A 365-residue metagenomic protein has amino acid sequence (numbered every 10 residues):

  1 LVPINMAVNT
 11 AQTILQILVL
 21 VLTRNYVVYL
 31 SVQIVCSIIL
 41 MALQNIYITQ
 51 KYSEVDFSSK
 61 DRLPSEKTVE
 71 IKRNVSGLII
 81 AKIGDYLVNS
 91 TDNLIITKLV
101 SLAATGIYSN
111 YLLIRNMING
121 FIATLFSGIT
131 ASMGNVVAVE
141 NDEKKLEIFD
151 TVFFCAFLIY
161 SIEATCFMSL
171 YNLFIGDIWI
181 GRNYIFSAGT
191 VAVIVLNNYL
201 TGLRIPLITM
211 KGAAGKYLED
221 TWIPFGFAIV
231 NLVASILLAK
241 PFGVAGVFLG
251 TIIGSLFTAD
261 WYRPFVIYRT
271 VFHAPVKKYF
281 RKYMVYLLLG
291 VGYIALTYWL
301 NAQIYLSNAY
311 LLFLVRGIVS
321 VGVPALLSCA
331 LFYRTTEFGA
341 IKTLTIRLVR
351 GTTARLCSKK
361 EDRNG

Functional and structural regions predicted by a protein language model:
L1-P3, V27, V195-F227, L237: Membrane-interface junctions at transmembrane-helix termini in multi-pass inner-membrane proteins
V8, V32-Q44, I48, P64-N135 (+6 more regions): Transmembrane helical elements of multi-pass membrane transporters/channels
T10, V27-T49, L112, I148 (+4 more regions): Short alpha-helical transmembrane segments in multi-pass integral membrane proteins
T10-A42, Q50, L218, F225-D260 (+2 more regions): Membrane-interface helix-loop junctions in multi-pass transport and translocation proteins
L18-L22, I122, L146-G202, L232-K240 (+2 more regions): Alpha-helical transmembrane segments of multi-pass membrane transport and lipid-handling proteins
Y26-L30, Q44-N89, S132, E140-E147 (+1 more regions): Interhelical loop/hinge segments that connect adjacent transmembrane helices in multipass membrane
E54-F57, Y111, R115-F153, I208-A213: Helix-loop junctions and terminal segments of transmembrane helices in multi-pass membrane transport/translocation
F272-P275, Y298-G365: Membrane-proximal transmembrane or re-entrant/amphipathic helices at the cytosolic face
